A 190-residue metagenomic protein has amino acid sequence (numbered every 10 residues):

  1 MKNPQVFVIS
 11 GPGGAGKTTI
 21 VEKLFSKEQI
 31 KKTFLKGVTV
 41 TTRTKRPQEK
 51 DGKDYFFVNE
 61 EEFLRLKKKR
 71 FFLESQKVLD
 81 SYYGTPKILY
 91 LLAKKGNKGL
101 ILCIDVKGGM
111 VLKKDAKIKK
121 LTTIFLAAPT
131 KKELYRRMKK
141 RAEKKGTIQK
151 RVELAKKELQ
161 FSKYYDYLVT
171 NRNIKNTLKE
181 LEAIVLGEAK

Functional and structural regions predicted by a protein language model:
I9: Hydrophobic anchor at the beta1->P-loop junction of P-loop NTPases
P12-G13: The conserved Walker
T18: Walker A/P-loop
V21-E22: The feature captures the helix immediately C-terminal to the Walker
S26-K36: Post-Walker A helix-loop "phosphate-sensing" segment adjacent to the P-loop in P-loop NTPases
T39-L100, V106-G108: ATP-dependent small-molecule kinase phosphotransfer cores that center on conserved nucleotide phosphate-binding segments
I101-V106, I118-R141: Conserved phosphate-donor/acceptor-positioning beta-strand/loop module used by diverse small-molecule
E143-I184: Small-molecule kinase domains that catalyze NTP-dependent phosphoryl transfer to phosphate-bearing small molecules
